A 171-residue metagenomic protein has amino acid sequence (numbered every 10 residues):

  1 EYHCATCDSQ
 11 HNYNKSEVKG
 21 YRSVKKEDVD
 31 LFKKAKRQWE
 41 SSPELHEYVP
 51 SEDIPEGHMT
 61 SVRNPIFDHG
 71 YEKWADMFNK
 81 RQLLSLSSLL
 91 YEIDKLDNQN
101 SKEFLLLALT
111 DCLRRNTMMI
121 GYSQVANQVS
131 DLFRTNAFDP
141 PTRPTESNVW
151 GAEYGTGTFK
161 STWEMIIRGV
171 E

Functional and structural regions predicted by a protein language model:
E1-E171: Nucleic-acid modification enzymes, centered on SAM-dependent nucleic-acid methyltransferases
